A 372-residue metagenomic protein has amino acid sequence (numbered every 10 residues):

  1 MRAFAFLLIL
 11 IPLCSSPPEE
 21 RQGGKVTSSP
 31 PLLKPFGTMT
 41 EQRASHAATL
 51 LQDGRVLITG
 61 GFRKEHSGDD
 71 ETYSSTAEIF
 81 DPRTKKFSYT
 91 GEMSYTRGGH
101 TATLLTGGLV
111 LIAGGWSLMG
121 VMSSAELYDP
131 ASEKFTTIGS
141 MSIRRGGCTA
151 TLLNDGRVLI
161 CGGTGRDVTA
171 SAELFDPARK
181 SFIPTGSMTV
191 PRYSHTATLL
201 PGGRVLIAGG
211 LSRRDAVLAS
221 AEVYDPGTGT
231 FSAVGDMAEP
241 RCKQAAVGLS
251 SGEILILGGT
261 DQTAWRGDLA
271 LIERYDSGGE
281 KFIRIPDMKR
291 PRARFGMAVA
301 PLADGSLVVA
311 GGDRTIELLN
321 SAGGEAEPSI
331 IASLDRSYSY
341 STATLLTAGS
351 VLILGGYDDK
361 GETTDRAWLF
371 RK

Functional and structural regions predicted by a protein language model:
M1-L7: Sec-dependent signal peptide recognition, specifically the positively charged N-region followed immediately by
I9-S15: Hydrophobic h-region of N-terminal signal peptides that target proteins for export in Gram-negative bacteria
P17-K372: Kelch-like beta-propeller repeat domains
